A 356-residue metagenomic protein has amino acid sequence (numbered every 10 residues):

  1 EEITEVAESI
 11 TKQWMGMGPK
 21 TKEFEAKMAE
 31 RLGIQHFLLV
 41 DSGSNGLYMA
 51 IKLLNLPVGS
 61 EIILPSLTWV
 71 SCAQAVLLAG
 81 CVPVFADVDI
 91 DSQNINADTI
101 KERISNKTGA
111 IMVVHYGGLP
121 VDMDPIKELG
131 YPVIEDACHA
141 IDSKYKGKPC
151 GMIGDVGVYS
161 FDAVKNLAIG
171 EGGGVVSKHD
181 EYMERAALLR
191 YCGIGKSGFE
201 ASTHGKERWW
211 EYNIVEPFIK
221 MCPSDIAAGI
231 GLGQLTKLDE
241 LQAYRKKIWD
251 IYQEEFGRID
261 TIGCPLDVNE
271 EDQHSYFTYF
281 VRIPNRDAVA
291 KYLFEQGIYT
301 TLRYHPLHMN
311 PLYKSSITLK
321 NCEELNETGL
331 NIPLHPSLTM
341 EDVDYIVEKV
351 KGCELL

Functional and structural regions predicted by a protein language model:
E1-W14, P19, Y212-V215, P333: N-terminal "arm"/small-domain region of PLP-dependent enzymes with the aminotransferase-like
W14-E61, A75-L78, F85-D87, K148: Phosphate-binding glycine-rich loop
T21-A26, R31-L38, D98, E102 (+4 more regions): PLP-dependent aminotransferase class I/II
I62-I63, V76, P83, V133 (+1 more regions): A short hydrophobic/small-residue beta-strand
P65, P132, I332-P333: Short, proline-centered helix/strand-breaking motifs
T68-A73: Conserved coil-to-alpha-helix start sites within the AMP-binding
V82-S92, T301: Short beta-strand->loop structural element characteristic of the AMP-binding/adenylate-forming
D91-E184: Active-site phosphate-binding strand-loop segment of PLP-dependent enzymes
